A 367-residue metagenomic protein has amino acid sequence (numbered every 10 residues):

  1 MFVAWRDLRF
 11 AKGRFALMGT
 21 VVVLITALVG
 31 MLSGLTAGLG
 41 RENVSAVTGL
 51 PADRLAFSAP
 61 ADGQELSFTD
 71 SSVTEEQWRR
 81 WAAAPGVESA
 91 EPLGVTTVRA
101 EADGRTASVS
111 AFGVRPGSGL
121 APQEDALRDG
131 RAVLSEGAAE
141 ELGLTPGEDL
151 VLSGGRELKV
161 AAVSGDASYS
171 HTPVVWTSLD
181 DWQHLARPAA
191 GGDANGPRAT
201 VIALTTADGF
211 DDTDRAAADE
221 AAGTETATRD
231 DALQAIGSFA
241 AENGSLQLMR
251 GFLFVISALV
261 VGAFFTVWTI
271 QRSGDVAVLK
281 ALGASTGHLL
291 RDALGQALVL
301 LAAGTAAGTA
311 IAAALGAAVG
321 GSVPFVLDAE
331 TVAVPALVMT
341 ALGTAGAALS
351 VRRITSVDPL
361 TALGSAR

Functional and structural regions predicted by a protein language model:
M1-V29, G40, R367: N-terminal Sec/SRP start-transfer signal
M18-L28, L246-A263, L300, G304 (+5 more regions): Alpha-helical transmembrane segments of integral membrane proteins
T26-A107: Hydrophobic, regular-secondary-structure patches
G38-G49, D62-E65, A167, R229-F252 (+1 more regions): Membrane interfacial helix motifs at helix-loop boundaries and amphipathic/re-entrant anchors
L93-T96, E101-P116, A121-P188: Hydrophobic secondary-structure segments that place a key small or acidic residue at a functional site
G155, S164-L253: Mechanotransmission and gating elements of multispan inner-membrane complexes involved in transport and envelope
V260-L301: Interfacial "coupling" helices/loops that link adjacent transmembrane helices in transporter permeases
R291-A341, A348-A366: Short helix-loop junctions at transmembrane helix boundaries
